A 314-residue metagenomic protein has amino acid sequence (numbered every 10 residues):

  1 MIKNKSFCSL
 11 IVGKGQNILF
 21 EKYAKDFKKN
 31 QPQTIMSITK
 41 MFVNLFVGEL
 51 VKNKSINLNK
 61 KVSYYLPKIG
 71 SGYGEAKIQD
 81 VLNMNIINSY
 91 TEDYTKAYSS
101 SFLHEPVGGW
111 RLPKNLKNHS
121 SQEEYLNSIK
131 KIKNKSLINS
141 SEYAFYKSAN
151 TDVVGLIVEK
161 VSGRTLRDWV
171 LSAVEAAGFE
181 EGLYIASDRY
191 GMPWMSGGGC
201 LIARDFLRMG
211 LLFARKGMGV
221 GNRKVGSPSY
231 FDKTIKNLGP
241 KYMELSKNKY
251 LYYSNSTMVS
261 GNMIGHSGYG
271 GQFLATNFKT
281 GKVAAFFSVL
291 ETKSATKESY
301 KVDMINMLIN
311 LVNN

Functional and structural regions predicted by a protein language model:
M1-F27, L274-T276, G281-A285: A short, well-structured edge-of-sheet supersecondary motif
Q16, T34-L58, V81, V154-V158 (+3 more regions): Active-site SXXK
L19-F20, A97-N139, R164-L183: Short, charged, amphipathic alpha-helices and their helix-cap/turn boundaries
K52-Y94, K160-G197, L201: Active-site helix/loop module of the DD-peptidase/beta-lactamase fold, centered on the serine-lysine SxxK catalytic
M84, N150-I157, G197-G219, Q272-V289: Active-site-proximal alpha-helical segments within enzyme catalytic domains
L137-Y146, W194-C200, H266-Q272: Solvent-exposed loop and edge beta-strand segments that line ligand/cofactor-binding and catalytic clefts
E180-Y184, F231-F287: Active-site Gly/Thr loop motif
T296-N314: Short, gly/Ser/Thr-rich active-site loops of penicillin-recognizing serine hydrolases
